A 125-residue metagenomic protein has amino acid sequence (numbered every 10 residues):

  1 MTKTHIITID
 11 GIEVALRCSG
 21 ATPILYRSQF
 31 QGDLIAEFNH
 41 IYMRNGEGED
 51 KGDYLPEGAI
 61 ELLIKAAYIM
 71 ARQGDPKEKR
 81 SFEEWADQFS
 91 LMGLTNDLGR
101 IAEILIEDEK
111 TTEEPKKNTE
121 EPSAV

Functional and structural regions predicted by a protein language model:
M1-E13, D33-L55, E61, Q73-V125: Charged interaction scaffolds used for protein-protein
L16-C18: Short capping micro-motif at the N-terminus of alpha-helices
G20-H40: Short, surface-exposed, low-complexity cationic segments
